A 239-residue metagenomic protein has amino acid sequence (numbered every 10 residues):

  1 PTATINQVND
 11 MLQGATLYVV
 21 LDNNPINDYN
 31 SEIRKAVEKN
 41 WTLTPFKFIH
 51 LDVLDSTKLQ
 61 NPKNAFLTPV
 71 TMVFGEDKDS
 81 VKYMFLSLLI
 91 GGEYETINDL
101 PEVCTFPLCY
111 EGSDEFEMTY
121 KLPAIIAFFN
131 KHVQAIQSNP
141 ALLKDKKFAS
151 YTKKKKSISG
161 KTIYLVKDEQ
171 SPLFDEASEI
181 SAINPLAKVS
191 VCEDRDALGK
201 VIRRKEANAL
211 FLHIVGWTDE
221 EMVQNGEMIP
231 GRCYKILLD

Functional and structural regions predicted by a protein language model:
P1-D28, K35, T44, F129-V166 (+1 more regions): Sec-dependent signal peptide cleavage junction
P1-M84: Start-of-domain marker
I5-N6, A65-L67, M72, L108 (+6 more regions): Hydrophobic transmembrane signal anchors and adjacent membrane-proximal interface regions, especially in viral
Q13-L17, T44, Q60-F66, D79-F85 (+4 more regions): Generic structural motif recognizing short loop/turn segments at the entrances and edges of beta-strands
P45-K47, G92-Y94, I180-S190, P230 (+1 more regions): Surface-exposed loop/turn elements that mediate protein-protein interactions on large endomembrane-trafficking
I49-V53, E102-T105, V191-D194: Short, solvent-exposed coil/turn linker segments
P69-A127, G199-D239: Amphipathic beta-strand/beta-sheet edge segments enriched in Tyr/Trp
S138-N225, G231-R232: Flexible, glycine-rich surface segments
